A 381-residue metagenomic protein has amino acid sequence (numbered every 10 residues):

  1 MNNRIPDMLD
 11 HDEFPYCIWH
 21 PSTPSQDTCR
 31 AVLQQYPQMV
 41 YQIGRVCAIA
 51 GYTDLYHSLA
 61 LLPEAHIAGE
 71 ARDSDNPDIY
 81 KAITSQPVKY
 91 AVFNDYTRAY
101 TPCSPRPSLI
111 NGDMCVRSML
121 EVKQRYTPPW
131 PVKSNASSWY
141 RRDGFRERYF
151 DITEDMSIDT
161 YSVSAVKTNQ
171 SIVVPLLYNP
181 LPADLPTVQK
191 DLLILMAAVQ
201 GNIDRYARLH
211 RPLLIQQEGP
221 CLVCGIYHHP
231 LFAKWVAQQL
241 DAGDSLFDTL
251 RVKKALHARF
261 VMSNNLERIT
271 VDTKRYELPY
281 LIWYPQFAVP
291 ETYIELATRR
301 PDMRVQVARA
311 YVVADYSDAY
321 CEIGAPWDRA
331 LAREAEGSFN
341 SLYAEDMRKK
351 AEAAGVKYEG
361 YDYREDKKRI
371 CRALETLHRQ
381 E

Functional and structural regions predicted by a protein language model:
M1-E381: Ankyrin repeat (ANK) tandem alpha-helical domains that serve as protein-protein interaction scaffolds, prominent
